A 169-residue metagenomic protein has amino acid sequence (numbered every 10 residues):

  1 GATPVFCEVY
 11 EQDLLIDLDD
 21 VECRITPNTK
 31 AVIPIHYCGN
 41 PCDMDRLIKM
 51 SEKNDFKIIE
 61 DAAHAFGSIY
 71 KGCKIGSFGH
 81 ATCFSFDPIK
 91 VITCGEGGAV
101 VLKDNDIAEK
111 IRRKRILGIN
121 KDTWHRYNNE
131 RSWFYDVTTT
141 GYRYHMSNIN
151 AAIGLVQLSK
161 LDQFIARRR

Functional and structural regions predicted by a protein language model:
G1-A62, I69: PLP-dependent aminotransferase-like
D13-L15, C73, A99: Residue-level signal for well-ordered, solvent-exposed loop/turn and beta-edge residues enriched in charged/polar side
R24-T26, K74-G79: Active-site nucleotide-sugar/metal-binding loop of Leloir-type enzymes
A65-K71, F78-R169: Active-site region of PLP-dependent enzymes
